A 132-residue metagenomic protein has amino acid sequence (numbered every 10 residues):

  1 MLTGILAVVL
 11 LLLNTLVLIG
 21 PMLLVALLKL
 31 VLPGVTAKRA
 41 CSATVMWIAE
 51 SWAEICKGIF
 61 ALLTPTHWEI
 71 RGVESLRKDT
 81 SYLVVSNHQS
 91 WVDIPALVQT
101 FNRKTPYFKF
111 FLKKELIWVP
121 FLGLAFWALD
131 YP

Functional and structural regions predicted by a protein language model:
M1-Y82, A96: Membrane-anchoring hydrophobic helices of lipid-metabolizing enzymes
V35-A40, T44-W52, L63, R77-P132: Catalytic core of membrane glycerolipid acyltransferases/transacylases, capturing the structured, soluble-facing
